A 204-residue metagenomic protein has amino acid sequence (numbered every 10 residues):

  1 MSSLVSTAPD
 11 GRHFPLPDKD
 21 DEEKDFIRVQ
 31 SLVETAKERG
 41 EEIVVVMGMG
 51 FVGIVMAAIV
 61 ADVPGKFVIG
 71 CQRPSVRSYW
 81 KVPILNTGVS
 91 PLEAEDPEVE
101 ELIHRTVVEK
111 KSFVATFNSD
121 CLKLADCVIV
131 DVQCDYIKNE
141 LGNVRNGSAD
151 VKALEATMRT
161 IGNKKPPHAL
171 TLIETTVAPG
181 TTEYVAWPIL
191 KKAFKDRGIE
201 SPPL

Functional and structural regions predicted by a protein language model:
M1-D10: Small-residue-rich anion-binding loops in enzyme active sites
D10-I43, F67, R73-C127, D131-S148 (+1 more regions): Conserved N-terminal Rossmann-fold NAD(P) cofactor-binding segment
V45-G48: Conserved N-terminal Rossmann-fold NAD(P)-binding element of oxidoreductases
V52: Hydrophobic/small residue at the entry helix of a nucleotide-binding pocket
V55, W80, T181: Residues that form or flank phosphate/diphosphate-binding pockets in enzymes that use nucleotide phosphates
A57-D62: Gly/Ala-rich phosphate-binding loop of Rossmann-like dinucleotide-binding domains, activating on the conserved
G65, K110-S112, H168, P202-P203: A generic structural signal for alpha->beta connector loops
Y136-L204: Rossmann-like NAD(P)(H) cofactor-binding subdomain of soluble oxidoreductases
